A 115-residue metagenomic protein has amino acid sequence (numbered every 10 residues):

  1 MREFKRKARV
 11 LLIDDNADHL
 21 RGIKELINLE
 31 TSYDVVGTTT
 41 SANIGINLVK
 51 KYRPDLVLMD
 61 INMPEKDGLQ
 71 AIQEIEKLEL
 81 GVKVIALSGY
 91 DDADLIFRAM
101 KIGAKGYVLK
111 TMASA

Functional and structural regions predicted by a protein language model:
R6-H19, I23-I27: Conserved acidic segment of CheY-like receiver
D14, D60, S88: Active-site residues of response regulator receiver
S32-T40, L48: Short hydrophobic/Thr-rich beta-strand motif most characteristic of the beta2 strand and flanking loop of CheY-like
S41-I44, D67-Q70: Acidic catalytic/metal-coordinating carboxylates
Y52-L58: Active-site beta3 strand of CheY-like receiver
M63: Receiver (REC) domain active-site loop signature in two-component systems and cognate sites in sensor histidine kinases
Y90-D91, M112: Short, conserved "switch-loop" micro-motifs in signal-transduction and mechanochemical regulators
